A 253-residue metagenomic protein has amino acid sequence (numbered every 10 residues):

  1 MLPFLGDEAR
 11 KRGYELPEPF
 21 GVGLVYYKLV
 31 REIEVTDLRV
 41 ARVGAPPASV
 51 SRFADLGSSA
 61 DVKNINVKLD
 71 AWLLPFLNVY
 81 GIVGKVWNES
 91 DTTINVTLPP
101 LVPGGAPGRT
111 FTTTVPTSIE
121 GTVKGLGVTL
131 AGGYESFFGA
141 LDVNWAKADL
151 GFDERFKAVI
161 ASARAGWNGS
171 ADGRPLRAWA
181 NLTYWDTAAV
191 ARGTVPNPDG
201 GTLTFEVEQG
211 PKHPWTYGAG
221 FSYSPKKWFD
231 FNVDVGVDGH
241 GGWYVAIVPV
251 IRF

Functional and structural regions predicted by a protein language model:
M1-N66, A71, I82, V86-S118 (+4 more regions): A subset of solvent-exposed loop/turn segments in beta-rich extracellular surface proteins, enriched in glycine
G21, N64-N66, G125-G127, S162-R164 (+3 more regions): Membrane-embedded beta-strand positions in outer-membrane beta-barrel channels/transporters
V22-K28, V79-K85, L141-W145, A178-Y184 (+2 more regions): Transmembrane beta-barrel strands of outer-membrane/channel proteins
Y26, A71, L130-G132, W167-G169 (+3 more regions): Residue-level signature of outer-membrane beta-barrel architecture
R31-I33, N88-S90, N144-F152, W185-A189 (+2 more regions): Sequence/structural signature of outer-membrane beta-barrel proteins
L77-V79, E135-G139, G173-L176, K227-V233 (+1 more regions): Repeated loop/turn-to-beta-strand initiation elements of outer-membrane beta-barrel proteins
A146-K226: Outer-membrane beta-barrel transmembrane domain signature
G241-F253: Outer-membrane beta-barrel "beta-signal"
